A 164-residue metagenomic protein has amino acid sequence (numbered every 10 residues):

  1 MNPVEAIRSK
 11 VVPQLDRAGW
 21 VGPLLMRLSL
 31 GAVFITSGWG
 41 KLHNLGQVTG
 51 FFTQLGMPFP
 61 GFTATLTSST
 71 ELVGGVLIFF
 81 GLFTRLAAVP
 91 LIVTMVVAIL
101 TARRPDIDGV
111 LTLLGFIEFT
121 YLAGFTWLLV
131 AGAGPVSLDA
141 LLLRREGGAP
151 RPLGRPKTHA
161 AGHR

Functional and structural regions predicted by a protein language model:
M1-H43, G61-S69, V73, F79-R164: Extended, low-polarity transmembrane helix blocks
L45-M57, R85: Short juxtamembrane and helix-loop transition motifs at transmembrane-helix boundaries in membrane proteins
